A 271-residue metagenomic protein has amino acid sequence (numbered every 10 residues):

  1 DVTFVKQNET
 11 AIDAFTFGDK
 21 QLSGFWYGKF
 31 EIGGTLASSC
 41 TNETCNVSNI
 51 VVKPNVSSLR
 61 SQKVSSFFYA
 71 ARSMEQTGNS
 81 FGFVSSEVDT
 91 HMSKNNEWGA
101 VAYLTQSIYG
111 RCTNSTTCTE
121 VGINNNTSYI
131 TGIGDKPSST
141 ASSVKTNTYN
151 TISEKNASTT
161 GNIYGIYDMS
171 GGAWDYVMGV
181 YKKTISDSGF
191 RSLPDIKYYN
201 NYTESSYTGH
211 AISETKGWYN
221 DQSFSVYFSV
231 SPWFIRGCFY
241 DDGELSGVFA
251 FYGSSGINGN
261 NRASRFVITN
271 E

Functional and structural regions predicted by a protein language model:
V2-D168, N270: Short aromatic-cysteine micro-motif
N96-G99, T131-N147, S153, T160-I163 (+2 more regions): C-terminal, surface-exposed recognition/capping segments
